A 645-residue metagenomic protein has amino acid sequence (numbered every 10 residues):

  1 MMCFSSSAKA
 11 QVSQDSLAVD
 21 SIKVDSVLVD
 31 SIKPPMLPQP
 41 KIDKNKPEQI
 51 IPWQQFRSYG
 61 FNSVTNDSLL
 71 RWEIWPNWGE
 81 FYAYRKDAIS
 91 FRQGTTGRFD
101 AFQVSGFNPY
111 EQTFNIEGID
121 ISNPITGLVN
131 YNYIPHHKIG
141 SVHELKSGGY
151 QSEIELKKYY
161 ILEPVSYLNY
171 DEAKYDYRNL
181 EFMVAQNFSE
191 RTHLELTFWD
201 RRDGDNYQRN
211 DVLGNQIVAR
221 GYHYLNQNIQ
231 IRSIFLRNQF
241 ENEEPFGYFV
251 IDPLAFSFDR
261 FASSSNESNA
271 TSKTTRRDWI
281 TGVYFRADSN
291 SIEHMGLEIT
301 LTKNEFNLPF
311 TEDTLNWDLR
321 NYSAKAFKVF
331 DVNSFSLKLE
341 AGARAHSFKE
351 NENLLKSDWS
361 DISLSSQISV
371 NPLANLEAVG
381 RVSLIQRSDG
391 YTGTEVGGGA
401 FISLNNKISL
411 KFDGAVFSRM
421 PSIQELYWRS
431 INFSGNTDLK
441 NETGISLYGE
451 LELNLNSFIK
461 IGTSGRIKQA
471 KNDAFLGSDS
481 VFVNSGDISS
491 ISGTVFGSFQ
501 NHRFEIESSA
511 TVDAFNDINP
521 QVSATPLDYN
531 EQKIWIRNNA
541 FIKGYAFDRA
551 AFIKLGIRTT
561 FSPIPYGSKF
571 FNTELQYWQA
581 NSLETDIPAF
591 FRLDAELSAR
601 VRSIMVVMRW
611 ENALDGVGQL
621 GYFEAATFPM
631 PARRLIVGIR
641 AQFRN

Functional and structural regions predicted by a protein language model:
A8-V12: Boundary at the C-terminal end of the N-terminal hydrophobic targeting segment
D15-S16, D20-S21, D25-S26, D30-S31 (+6 more regions): Coil residues (strongly favoring Ser/Thr
D25-P164, N169: Acidic, small-polar-rich N-terminal luminal/periplasmic segments of exported/outer-membrane proteins
T126-L128, L168, W279, Y284 (+2 more regions): Exposed, low-structure sequence patches enriched in small/polar residues
G148-E153, Y159-I217, N228-I229: Outer-membrane beta-barrel translocator/receptor signature
D171-A173, Y177, W199-Y224, S268-T274 (+3 more regions): Outer-membrane beta-barrel proteins
Q208, Q230-N290, T302-N321, A415: Flexible loop and strand-edge segments within Gram-negative outer membrane beta-barrel domains
